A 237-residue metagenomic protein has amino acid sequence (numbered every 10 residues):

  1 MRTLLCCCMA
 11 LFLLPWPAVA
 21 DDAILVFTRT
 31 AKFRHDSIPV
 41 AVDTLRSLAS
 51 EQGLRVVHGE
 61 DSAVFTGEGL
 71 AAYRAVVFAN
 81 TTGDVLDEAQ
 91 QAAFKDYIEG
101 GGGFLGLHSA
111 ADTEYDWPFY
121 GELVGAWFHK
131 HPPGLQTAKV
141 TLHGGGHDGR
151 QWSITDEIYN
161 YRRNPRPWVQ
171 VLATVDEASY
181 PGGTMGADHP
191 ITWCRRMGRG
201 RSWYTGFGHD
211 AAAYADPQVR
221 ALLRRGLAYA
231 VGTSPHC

Functional and structural regions predicted by a protein language model:
M1-L4: Positively charged n-region of N-terminal signal peptides that target proteins for export
C6-P15: Bacterial N-terminal signal peptides
W16-A20: Sec/Tat signal peptide C-region and signal peptidase I cleavage site
D21-T28, D36-P39, D43, S47-L54 (+3 more regions): Extracellular ligand-binding/catalytic regions of CAZymes and related secreted enzymes and adhesion modules
L25-F27, V56-H58, R74-A79, I98 (+4 more regions): Structural recognition of the beta-strand scaffold that forms the well-ordered cores of secreted hydrolase catalytic
T30-F33, S62-V64, T81-V85, F104 (+4 more regions): Solvent-exposed loop/turn segments at secondary-structure junctions within structured extracellular/periplasmic domains
R46, A126, K130-R201: Catalytic beta-strand/loop cores that center a nucleophilic Ser/Cys/Thr and support acyl-enzyme chemistry
T82-R150: A glycine-rich, often tryptophan-bearing local segment used as a flexible ligand/cofactor-contacting loop or short
